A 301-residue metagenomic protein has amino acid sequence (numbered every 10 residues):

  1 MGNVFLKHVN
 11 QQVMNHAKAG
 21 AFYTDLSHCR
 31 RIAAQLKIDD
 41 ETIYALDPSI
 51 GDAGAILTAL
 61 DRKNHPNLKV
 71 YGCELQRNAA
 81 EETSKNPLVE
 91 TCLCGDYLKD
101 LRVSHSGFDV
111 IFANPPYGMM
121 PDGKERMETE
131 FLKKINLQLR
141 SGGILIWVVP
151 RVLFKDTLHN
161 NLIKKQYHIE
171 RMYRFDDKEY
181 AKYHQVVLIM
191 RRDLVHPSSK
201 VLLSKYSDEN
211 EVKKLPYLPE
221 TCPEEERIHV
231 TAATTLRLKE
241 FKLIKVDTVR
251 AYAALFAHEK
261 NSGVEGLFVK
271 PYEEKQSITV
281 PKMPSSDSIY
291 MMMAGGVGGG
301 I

Functional and structural regions predicted by a protein language model:
M1-D40, G54-L57, I278, G296 (+1 more regions): S-adenosyl-L-methionine
E41-G51: Conserved class I S-adenosyl-L-methionine
D52-H65: Conserved SAM-binding loop of SAM-dependent methyltransferases across substrates and taxa, primarily the Class I
T83-S84: Conserved SAM-binding loop
R102-V110: A short acidic, Gly/Pro-enriched loop at the edge of an enzyme's catalytic core that lines a small-molecule cofactor
M119-R191: Conserved Class I SAM-dependent methyltransferase catalytic core
K182-F268: Flexible, glycine-/basic-rich loop-and-beta segments that form/coincide with the SAM-dependent methyltransferase
K260-I301: C-terminal target-recognition/interaction regions appended to catalytic cores
